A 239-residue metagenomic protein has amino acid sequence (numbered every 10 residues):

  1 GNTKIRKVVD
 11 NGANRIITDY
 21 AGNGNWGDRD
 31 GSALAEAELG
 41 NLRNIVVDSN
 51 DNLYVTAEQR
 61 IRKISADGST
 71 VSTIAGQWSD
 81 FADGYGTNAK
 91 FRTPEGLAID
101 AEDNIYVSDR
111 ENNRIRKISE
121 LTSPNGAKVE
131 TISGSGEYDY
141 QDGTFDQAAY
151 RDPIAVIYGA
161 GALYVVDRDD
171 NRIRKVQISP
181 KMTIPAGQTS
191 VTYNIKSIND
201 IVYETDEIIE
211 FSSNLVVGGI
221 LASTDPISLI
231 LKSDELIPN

Functional and structural regions predicted by a protein language model:
G1, D10, E58, R110 (+2 more regions): Short loop/turn segments immediately following the C-termini of beta-strands
N2-R6, I61-R62, N113-R116, N171-R174: Structural signal for beta-propeller blades
V8-A13, S65, I118-P124, I178: Short loop/turn segments immediately following beta-strands, especially the blade-tip and inter-blade linker loops
G12-N41, G68-E95, S123-I154: Gly/Pro-rich loop segments of beta-rich domains
V47-N50, I99-E102, Y158-G161: Residue-level detector of Asp-centered blade-edge/turn motifs that repeat once per structural unit in beta-propeller
N52-V55, N104-V107, A162-V165: Conserved beta-propeller blade signature
D152-S179: Blade-level signature of beta-propeller repeat domains, shared across WD40, Kelch, NHL, RCC1 and BNR/Asp-box propellers
Q177-N239: Short boundary segments that mark the start of a structured unit
